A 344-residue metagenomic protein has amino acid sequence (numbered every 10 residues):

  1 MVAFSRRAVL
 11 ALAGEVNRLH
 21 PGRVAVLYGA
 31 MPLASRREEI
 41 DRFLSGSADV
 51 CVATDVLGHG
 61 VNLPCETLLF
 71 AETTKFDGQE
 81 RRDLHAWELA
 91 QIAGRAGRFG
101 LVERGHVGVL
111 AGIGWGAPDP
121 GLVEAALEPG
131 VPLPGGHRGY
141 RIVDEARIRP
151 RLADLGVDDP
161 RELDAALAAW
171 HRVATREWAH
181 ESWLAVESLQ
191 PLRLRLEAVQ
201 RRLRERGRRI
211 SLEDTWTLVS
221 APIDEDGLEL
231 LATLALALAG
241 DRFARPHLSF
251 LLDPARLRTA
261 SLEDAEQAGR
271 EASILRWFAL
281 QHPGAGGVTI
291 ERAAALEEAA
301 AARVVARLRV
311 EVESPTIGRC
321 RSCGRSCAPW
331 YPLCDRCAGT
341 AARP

Functional and structural regions predicted by a protein language model:
M1-L19, V24-V26, D159-D164: Conserved strand-helix element at the start of the C-terminal RecA-like helicase core
F4, E15-R23, R42, G46-D49 (+4 more regions): Conserved, well-folded catalytic cores of nucleic-acid-processing and energy-transducing macromolecular machines
F4-R7, A25-E38, T54-G58: Conserved helicase motor
A11-L12, E39, I92: Hydrophobic side chains in well-ordered alpha-helices
F43-N62: Conserved two-lobed SF2 helicase motor
L63, T67-F70, T74-L127: Conserved segment of the helicase C-terminal RecA-like domain
G121-R151: Conserved P-loop NTPase
R141-P344: Non-catalytic terminal extensions of ATP-dependent helicases
